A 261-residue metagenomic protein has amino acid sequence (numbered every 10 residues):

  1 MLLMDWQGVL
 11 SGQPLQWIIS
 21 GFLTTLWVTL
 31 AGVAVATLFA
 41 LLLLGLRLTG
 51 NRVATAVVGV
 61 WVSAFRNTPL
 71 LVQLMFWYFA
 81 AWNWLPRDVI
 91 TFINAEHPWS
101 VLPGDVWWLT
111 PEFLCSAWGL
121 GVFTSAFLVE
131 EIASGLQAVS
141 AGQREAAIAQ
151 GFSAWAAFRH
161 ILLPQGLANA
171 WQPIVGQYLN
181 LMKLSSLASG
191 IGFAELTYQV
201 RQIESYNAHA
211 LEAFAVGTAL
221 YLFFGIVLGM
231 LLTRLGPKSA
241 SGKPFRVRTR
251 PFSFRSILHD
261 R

Functional and structural regions predicted by a protein language model:
M1-R261: Transmembrane alpha-helices and adjacent helix-loop boundaries
